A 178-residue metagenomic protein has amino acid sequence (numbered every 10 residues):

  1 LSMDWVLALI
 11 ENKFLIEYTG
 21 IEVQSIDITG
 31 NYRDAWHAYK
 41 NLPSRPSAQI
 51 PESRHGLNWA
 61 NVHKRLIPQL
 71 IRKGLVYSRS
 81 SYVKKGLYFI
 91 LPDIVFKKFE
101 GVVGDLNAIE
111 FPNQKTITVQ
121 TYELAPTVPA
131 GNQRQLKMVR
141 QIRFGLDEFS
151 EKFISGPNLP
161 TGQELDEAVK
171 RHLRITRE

Functional and structural regions predicted by a protein language model:
L1-I10, Y18-Q24: Short acidic loop-to-beta-strand element that houses the catalytic metal-binding Asp/Glu of nuclease active sites
L9-K13, S80-S81: Alpha-helix termini
I10-N12, I26, I94, L124: Generic structural motif
K13-F14, I21, M138-R143: Short, exposed beta-strand "edge-strand" segments with a Pro/Gly-rich flavor and a Y/T-containing core
F14, I28-N31, F96-F99: Eukaryotic short linear interaction motifs
F14-E17, K84: A general structural motif
E22-P46, E52, G56-W59: Short beta-strand-loop-alpha-helix junction that forms the active-site gateway of nucleic-acid-processing nucleases
S47-E178: Non-catalytic C-terminal interaction segments of nucleic acid-processing enzymes
